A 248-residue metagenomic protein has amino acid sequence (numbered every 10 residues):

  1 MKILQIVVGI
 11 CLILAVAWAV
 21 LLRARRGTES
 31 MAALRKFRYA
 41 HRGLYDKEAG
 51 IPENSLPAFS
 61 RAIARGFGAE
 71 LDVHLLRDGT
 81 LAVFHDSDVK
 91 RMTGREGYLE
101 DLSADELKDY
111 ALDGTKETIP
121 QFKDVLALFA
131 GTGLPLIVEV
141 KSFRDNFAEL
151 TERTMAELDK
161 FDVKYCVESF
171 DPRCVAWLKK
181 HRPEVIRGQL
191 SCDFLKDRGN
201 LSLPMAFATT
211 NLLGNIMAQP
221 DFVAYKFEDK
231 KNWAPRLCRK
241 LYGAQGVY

Functional and structural regions predicted by a protein language model:
K2-Y248: Phosphate-group recognition and catalysis centered on beta-loop-alpha active-site segments
